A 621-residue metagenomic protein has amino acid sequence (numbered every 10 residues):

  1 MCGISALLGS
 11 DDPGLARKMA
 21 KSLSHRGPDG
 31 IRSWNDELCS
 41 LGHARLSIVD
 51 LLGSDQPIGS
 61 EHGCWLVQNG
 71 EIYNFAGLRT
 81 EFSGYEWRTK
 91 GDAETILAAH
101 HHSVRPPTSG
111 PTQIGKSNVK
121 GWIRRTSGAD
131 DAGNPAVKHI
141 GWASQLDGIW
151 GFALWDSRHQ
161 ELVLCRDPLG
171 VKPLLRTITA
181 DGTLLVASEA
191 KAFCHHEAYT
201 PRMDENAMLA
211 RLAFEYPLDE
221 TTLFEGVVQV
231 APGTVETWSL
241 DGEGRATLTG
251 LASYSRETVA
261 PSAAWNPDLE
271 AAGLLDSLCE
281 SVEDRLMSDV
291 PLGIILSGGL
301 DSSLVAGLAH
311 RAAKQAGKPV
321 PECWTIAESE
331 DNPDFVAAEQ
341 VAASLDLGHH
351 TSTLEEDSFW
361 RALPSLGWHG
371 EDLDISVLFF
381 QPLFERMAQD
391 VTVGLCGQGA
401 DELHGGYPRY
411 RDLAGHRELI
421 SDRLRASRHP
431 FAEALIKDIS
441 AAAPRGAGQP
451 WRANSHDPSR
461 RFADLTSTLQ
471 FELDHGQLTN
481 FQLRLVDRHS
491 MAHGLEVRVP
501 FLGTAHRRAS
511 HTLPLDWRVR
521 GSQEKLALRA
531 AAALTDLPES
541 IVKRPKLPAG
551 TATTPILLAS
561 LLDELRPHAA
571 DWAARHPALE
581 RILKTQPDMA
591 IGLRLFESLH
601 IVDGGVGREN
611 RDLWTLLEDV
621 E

Functional and structural regions predicted by a protein language model:
M1, L8-R17, G84, S157-D181 (+4 more regions): ATP-dependent adenylate-handling active sites, centered on carboxylate activation for C-N bond formation
M1-L373, F380: Cysteine-centered catalytic environments shared across enzyme families
G30, E86-D92, W142, E205 (+3 more regions): Short, surface-exposed acidic
W122, I439-A442, W572-A573: Charged, glycine/proline-rich intrinsically disordered loops and linkers
A559-P577: Long, continuous compositionally biased terminal/linker segments
